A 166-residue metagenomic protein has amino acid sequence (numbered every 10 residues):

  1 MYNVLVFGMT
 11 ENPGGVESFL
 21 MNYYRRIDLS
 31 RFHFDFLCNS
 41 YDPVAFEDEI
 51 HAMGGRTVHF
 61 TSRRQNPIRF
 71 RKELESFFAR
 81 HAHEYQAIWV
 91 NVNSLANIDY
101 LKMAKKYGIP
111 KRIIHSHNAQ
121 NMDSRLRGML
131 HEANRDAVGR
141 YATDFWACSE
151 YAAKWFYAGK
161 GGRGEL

Functional and structural regions predicted by a protein language model:
Y2, V6-G14, N22-R69, R163-E165: N-terminal strand-loop element at the rim of the active site of nucleotide-sugar-dependent glycosyltransferases
G8-M9, S62, N91-N93, S116-A119 (+1 more regions): Histidine-centered beta-alpha loop that forms part of the nucleotide-sugar donor binding/catalytic region in diverse
M21, G128-N134: Charged helix-capping and loop-helix junction motifs
P43-V44, A96-D99, A153: Short, well-ordered alpha-helical microsegments
R63-N66, L95, Y107-G128, T143-D144: A short, histidine- and acid-enriched strand-loop-helix "catalytic/donor-clamping" loop that lines the nucleotide-sugar
L74-N91: Mobile, glycine- and charge-enriched loop segments and immediately flanking short secondary-structure elements within
I88-P110: An aromatic- and histidine-rich active-site surface loop
Y141-L166: A short, active-site helix/loop in glycosyltransferases that binds the activated sugar's phosphate group
